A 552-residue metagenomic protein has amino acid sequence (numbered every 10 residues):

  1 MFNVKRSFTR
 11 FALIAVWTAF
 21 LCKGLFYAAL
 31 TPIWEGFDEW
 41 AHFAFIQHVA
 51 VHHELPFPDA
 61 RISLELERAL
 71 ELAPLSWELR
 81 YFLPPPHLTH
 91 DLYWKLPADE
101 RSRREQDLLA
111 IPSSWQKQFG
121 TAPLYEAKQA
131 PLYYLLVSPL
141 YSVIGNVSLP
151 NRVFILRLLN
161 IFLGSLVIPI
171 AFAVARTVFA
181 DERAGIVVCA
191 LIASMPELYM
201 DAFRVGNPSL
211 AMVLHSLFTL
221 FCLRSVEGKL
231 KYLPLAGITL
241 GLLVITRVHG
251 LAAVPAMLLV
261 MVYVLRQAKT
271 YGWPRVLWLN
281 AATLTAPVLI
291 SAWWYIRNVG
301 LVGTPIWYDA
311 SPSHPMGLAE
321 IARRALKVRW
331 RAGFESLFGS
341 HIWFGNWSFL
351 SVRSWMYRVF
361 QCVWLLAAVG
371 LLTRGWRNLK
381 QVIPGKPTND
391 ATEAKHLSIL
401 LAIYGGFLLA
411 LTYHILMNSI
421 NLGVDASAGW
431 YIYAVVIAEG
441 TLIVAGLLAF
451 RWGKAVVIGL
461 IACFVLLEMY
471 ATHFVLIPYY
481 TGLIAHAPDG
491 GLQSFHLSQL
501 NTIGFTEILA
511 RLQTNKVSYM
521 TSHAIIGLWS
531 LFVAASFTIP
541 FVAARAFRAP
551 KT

Functional and structural regions predicted by a protein language model:
M1, F221-K229, A253-V288: Perimembrane helix-loop-helix junctions
V51-L156, P315-R331, S336, S340-W355: Interfacial juxtamembrane loops and adjacent helix segments that form the catalytic/substrate-binding surfaces
V147-N151, A171-S194, K231, K454-V456: Transmembrane-helix signature of polytopic, membrane-embedded enzymes that assemble or transfer cell-envelope glycans
F154-F179, L217: Transmembrane-helix motifs of polytopic, lipid-linked glycan transferases
I170, L210-E227, A236-L240, A256 (+2 more regions): Specific aromatic-rich, kink-prone transmembrane helix
E197-L210: Short acidic/glycine- and proline-prone juxtamembrane loop motifs at membrane-interface regions of multi-pass membrane
Y232-V248, V254-L258: Membrane-interface alpha helices of multi-pass inner-membrane proteins
V299-G385, L497-S530: Membrane-lumen/periplasm interface segments of multi-pass, membrane-embedded glycan/lipid transferases
